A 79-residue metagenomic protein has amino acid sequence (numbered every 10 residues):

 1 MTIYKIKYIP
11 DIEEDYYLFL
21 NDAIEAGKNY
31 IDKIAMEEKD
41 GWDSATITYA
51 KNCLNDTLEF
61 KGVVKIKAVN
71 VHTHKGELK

Functional and structural regions predicted by a protein language model:
M1-E13: Short aromatic-glycine-(Arg/Gly/Cys) micro-motifs in beta-strand/loop hairpins
E13-E14, K39: Intrinsically disordered regions, especially transient/low-confidence alpha-helical propensity segments and coil-helix
Y17-N21: Conserved aromatic
A23-A26: Short amphipathic alpha-helices within nucleic acid-binding modules
D32-K79: Short, mixed-charge low-complexity intrinsically disordered segments
